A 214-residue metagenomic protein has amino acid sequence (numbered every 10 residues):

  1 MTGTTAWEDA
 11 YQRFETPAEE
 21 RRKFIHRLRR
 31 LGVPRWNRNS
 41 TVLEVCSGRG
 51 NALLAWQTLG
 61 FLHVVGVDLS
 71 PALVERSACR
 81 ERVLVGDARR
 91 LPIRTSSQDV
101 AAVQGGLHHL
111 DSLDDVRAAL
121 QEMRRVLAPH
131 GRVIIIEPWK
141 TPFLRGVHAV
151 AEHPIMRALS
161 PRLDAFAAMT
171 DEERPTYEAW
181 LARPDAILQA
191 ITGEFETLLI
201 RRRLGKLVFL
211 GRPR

Functional and structural regions predicted by a protein language model:
M1-N37: Conserved class I S-adenosyl-L-methionine
N39-G48: Conserved class I S-adenosyl-L-methionine
R49-R90: Class I SAM-dependent methyltransferase SAM/SAH-binding core
A102: A conserved beta-strand element that flanks and buttresses the S-adenosyl-L-methionine
G105-H109: Short catalytic micro-motifs in class I SAM-dependent methyltransferases
R117-P129: A short glycine-rich, Lys/Arg-flanked "PGG" loop and its adjoining helix->strand segment in the class I
I136-T192: C-terminal alpha-helical "lid/dimerization" subdomain adjacent to the S-adenosyl-L-methionine
F195-R214: Core SAM-dependent methyltransferase catalytic element
